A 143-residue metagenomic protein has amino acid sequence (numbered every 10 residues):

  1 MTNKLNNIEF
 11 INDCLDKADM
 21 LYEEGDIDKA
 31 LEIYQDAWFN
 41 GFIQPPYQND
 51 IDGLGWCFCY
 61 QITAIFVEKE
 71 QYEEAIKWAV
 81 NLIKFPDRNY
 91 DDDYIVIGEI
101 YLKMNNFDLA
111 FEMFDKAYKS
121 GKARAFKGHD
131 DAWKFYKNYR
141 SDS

Functional and structural regions predicted by a protein language model:
W38-F39, L102-A125: TPR/TPR-like (Sel1-like) alpha-helical repeat modules
G41-D87: Alpha-helical adaptor scaffolds
Q44-N49, D87-D93, K119-A132: Boundary/linker segments of alpha-helical solenoid repeat arrays
